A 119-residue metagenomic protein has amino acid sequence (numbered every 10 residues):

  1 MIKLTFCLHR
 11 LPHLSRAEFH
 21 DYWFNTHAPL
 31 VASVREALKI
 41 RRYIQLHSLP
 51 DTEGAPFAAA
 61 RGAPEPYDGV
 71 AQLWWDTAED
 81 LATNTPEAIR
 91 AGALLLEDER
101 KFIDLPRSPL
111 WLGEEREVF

Functional and structural regions predicted by a protein language model:
M1-F119: Macromolecular interaction modules
